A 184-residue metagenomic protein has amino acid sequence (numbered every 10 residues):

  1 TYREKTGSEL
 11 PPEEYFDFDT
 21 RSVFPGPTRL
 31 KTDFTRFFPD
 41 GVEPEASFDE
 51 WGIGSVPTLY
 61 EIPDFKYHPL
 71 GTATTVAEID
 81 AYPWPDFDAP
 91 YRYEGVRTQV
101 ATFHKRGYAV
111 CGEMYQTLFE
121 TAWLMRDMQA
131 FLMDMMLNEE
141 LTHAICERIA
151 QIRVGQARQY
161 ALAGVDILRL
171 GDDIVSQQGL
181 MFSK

Functional and structural regions predicted by a protein language model:
T1-P63, E94-V100, K105, G112 (+1 more regions): N-terminal basic, low-complexity leaders that serve as flexible interaction/assembly modules and, when applicable, as
T1-S8, F48, I79-K184: Active-site loop segments of alpha/beta catalytic cores
P12, P63-P69, A122-D127: Short low-complexity stretches enriched in small and charged residues
P27, G41, F65, G71 (+1 more regions): Intrinsically disordered, low-complexity segments enriched in proline/serine/threonine
K31-D33, K66, I152, L180: Hydrophobic alpha-helical segments
P57-I79: Short, surface-exposed, low-complexity cationic segments
